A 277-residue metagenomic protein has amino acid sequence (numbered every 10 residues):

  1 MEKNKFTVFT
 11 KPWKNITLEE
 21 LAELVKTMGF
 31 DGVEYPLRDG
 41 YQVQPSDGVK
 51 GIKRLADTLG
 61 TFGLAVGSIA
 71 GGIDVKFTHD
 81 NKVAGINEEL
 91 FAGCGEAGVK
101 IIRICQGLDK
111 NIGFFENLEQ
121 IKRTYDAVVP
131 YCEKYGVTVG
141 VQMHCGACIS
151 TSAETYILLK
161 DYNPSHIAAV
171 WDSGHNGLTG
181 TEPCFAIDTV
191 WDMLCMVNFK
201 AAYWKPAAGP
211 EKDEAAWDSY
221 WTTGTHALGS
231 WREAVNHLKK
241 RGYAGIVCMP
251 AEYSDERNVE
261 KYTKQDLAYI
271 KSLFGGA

Functional and structural regions predicted by a protein language model:
N4-T10, V33-Y35, V66-G71, I102-I104 (+4 more regions): Hydrophobic faces of well-ordered beta-strands that scaffold small-molecule active sites in alpha/beta enzyme cores
F9-W13, P36-G40, G71-D74, G107-D109 (+4 more regions): Active-site beta-loop-alpha junctions enriched in small/polar residues
N15, E19-E20, T58-T61, F77-A169 (+2 more regions): Active-site acidic/histidine proton-transfer and metal-coordination neighborhood in alpha/beta enzyme cores
E20-R38, E96-K100: Catalytic domains of carbohydrate-active enzymes, especially glycoside hydrolases
V25, V33, L59, C94 (+6 more regions): Conserved, mostly hydrophobic/aromatic
V33, I69, A127-L228: Acidic/histidine-rich catalytic cores of soluble enzymes
E34-A56, L108-G113: Glycine-rich, proline-tolerant flexible connector loops at the mouths of alpha/beta enzymes
V259-A277: C-terminal helical cap(s) of enzyme catalytic domains, especially alpha/beta-barrels
